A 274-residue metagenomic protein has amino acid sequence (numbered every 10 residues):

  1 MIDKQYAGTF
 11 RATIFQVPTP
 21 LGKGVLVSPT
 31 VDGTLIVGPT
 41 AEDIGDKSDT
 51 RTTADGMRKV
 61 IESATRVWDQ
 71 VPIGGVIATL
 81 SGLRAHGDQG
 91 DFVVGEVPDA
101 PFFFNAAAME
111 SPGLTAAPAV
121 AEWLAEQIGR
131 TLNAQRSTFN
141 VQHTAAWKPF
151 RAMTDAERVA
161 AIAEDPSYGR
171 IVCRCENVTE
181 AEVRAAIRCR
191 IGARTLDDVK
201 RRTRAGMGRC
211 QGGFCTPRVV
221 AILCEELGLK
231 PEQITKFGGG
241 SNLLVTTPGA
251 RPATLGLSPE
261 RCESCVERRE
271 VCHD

Functional and structural regions predicted by a protein language model:
M1-T13, S63-T65, D69: Central beta-strand plus flanking loop segment that forms part of the substrate or channel wall within the catalytic
Q16-G33, D43-I171, V178-I191, L196 (+1 more regions): C-terminal catalytic lobe of FAD-dependent flavoproteins
T40: Penicillin-binding protein/beta-lactamase superfamily catalytic region
S48, T179-R190, G213-P231: Iron-sulfur (Fe-S) cluster-binding segments and ferredoxin-like electron-carrier domains, especially [2Fe-2S]
G129-Q142, A253-D274: Short, basic, low-complexity termini and linkers enriched in Ser/Thr/Gly/Pro that act as targeting/leader peptides
R174, Q211, T216, E263-V266 (+1 more regions): Secreted/luminal cysteine- and crosslink-motif detector
K200-T216, Q233-G256: Short Fe-S-cluster ligation motifs
